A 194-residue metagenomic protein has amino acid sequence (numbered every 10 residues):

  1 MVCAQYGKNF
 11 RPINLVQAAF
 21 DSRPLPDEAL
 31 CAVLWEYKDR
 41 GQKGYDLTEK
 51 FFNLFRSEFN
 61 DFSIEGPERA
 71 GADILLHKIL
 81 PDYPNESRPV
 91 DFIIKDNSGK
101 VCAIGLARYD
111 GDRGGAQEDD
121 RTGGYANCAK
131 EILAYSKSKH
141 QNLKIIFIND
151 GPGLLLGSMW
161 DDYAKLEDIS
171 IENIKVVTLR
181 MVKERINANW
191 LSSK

Functional and structural regions predicted by a protein language model:
M1-N60: Interdomain/boundary linker segments immediately adjacent to catalytic/signaling cores
E58-E68: Short, well-structured beta-strand/strand-turn elements
P67-K194: Catalytic core segments in nucleotide and nucleic-acid processing enzymes
